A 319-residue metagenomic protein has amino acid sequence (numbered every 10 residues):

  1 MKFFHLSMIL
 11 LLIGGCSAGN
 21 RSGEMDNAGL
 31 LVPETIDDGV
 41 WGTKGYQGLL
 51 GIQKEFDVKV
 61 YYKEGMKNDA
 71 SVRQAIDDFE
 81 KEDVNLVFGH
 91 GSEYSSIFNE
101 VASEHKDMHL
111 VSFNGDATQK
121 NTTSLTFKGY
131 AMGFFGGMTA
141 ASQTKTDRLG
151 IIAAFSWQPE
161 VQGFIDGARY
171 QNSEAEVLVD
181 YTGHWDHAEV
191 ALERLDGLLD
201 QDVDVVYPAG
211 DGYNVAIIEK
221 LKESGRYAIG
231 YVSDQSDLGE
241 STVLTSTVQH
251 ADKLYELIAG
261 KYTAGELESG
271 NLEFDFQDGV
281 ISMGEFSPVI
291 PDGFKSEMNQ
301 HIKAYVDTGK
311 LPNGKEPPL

Functional and structural regions predicted by a protein language model:
L12-G15: C-terminal motif of bacterial Sec signal peptides marking the signal peptidase cleavage site
S17-N20: Bacterial signal peptide processing site
N27-G48, I52-E55, Y61-V72, S92-Y94 (+1 more regions): Extracytoplasmic "Venus flytrap"
L49, F135-A175, V179, N271-V289: An alpha-beta-alpha
V84-G91, V111, Q201-G212, Y231: Periplasmic-binding protein-like
S103-F127, V232-L244: Flexible loop/hinge segments that line or gate small-molecule binding clefts
L125-D147, V248-A264: Hydrophobic alpha-helical segments within soluble ligand-binding/sensing domains
A264-L319: Hinge/cleft segment of the Venus flytrap/periplasmic-binding protein
